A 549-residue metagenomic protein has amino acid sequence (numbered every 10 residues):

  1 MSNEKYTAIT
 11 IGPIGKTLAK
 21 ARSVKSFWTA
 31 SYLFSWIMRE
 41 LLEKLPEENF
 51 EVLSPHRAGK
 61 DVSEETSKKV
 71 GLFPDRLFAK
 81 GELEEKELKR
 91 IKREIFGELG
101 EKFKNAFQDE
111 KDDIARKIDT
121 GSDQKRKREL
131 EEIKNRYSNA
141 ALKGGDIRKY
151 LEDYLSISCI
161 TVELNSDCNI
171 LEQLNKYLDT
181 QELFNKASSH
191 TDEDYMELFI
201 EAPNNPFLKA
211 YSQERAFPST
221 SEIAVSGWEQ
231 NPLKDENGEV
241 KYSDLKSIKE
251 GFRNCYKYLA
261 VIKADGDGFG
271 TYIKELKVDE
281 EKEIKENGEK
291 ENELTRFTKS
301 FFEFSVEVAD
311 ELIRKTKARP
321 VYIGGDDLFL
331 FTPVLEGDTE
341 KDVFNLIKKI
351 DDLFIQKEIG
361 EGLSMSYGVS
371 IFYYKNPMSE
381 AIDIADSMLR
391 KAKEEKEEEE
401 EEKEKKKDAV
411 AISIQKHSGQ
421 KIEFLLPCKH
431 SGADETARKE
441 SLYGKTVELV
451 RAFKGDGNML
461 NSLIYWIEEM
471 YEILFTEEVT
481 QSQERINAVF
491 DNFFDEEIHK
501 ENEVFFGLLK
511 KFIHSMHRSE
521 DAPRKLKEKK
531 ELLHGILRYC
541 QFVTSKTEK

Functional and structural regions predicted by a protein language model:
M1-K549: Regulatory and interdomain segments flanking nucleotide-handling catalytic cores in signaling/defense enzymes
